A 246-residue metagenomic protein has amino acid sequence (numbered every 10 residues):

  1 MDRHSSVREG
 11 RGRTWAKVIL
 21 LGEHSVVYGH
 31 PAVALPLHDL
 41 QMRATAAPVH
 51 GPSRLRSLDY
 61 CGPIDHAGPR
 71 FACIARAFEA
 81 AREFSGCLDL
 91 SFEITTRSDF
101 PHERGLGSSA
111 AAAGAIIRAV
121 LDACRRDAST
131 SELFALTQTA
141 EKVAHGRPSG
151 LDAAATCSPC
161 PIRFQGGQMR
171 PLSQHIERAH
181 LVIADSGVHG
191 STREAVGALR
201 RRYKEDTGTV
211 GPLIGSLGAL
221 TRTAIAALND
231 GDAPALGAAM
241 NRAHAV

Functional and structural regions predicted by a protein language model:
D2-L21, S25-V27, A34, R43-L88 (+3 more regions): C-terminal nucleotide
H38-L40: Gly/Ser-rich catalytic/binding loops embedded in alpha/beta enzyme cores
F92-R104: Short pre-catalytic strand/loop immediately N-terminal to key active-site residues, enriched for Gly-Thr
G105-D127: DPxDG-like acidic metal-binding loop motif
L106-S108, S149, A155: Active-site nucleophile and cofactor-binding loops and adjacent substrate-binding regions of central metabolic enzymes
